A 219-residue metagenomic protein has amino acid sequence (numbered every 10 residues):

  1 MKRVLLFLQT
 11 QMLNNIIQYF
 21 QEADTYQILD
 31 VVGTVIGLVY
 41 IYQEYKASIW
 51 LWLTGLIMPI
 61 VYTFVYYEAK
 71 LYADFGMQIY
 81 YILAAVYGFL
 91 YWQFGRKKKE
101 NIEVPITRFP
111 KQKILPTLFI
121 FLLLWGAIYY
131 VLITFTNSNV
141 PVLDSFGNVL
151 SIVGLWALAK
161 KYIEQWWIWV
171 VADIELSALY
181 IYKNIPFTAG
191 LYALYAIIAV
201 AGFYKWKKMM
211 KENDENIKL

Functional and structural regions predicted by a protein language model:
M1-Q27: Short, strongly hydrophobic alpha-helical membrane anchors
Y19-V31, D74-L83, N137-G147: Structural signature of hydrophobic alpha-helical transmembrane segments
G33-Y40, I57-T63, V149-G154, V170-A178: Hydrophobic, membrane-inserted alpha-helices
Y42-L53, W156-I168: Membrane-helix interface "capping/anchor" motifs
Y45, Y67-F75, V131-N139, A159-Y162 (+1 more regions): Membrane-interface helix caps and helix-loop-helix hairpins in membrane proteins
Y80-K98: Membrane-water interface of transmembrane alpha-helices
W92-L150: Membrane-proximal helix-loop-helix units in multi-pass membrane proteins
Q93-K98, F203-E215: Membrane-interface capping segments at transmembrane-helix boundaries
